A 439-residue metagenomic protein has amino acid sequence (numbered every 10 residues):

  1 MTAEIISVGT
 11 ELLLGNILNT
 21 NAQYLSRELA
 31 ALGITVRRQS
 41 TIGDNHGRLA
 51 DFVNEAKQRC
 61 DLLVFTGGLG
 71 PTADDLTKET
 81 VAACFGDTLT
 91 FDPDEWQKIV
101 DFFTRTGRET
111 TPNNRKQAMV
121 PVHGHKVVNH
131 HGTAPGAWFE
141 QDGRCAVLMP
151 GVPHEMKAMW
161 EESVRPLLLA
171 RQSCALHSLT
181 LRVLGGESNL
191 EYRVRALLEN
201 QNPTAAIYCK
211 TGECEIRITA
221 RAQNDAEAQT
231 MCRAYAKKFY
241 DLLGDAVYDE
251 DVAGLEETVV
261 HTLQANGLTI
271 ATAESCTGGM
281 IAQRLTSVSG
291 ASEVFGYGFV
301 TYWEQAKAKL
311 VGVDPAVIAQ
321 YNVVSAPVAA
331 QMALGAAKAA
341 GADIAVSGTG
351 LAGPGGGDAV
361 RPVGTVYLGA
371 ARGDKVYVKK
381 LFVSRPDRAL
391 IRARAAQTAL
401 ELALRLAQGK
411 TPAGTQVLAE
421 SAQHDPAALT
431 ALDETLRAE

Functional and structural regions predicted by a protein language model:
M1-Q39, A226-T230: Glycine-rich phosphate/diphosphate-binding loop of Rossmann-like nucleotide-binding domains
A3-I5, A146, I270: Conserved hydrophobic helix-helix packing surfaces used for dimerization/oligomerization
V8-T10, F65-A73, P150, R221 (+1 more regions): Glycine-rich beta-strand-to-loop/alpha-helix junction loops that act as flexible
S26, A30-E55, F91-G132, A306-I344: Glycine-rich oxoanion-binding loops at beta->alpha junctions
R48-D51, D75-R171: Proline/glycine-rich low-complexity loops and linkers
F65-T88, F239, L243-E250: Flexible gly/pro-rich beta->alpha loop and the following alpha-helix that scaffold active-site loops
E140-G212, R217-T219, E227-C232: Accessory alpha-helical/coil subdomains and C-terminal extensions that flank or cap enzyme catalytic cores
E227-E439: Short alpha-helical segments enriched in small residues
